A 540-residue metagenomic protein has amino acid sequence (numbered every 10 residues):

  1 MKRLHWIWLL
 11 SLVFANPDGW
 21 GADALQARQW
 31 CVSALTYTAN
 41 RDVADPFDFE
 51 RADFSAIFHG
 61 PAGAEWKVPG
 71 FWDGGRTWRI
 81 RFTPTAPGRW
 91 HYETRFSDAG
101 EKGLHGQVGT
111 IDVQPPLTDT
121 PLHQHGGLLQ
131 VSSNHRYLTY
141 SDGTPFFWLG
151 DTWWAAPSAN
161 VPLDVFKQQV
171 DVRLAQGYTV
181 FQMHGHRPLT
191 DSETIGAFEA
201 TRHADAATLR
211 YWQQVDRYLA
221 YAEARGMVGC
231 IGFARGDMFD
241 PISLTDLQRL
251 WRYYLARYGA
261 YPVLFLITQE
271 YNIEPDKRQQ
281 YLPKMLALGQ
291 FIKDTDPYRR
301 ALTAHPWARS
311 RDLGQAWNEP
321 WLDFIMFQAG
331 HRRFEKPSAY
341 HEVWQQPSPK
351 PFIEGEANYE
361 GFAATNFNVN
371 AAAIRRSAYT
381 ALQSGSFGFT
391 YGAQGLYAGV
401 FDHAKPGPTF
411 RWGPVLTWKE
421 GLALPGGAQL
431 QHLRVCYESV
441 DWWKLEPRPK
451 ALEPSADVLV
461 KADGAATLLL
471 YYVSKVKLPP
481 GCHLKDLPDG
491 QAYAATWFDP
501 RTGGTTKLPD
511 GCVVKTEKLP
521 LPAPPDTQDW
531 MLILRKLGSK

Functional and structural regions predicted by a protein language model:
H5-A15: Bacterial N-terminal signal peptides
W20-A62, V68-G70, T110-L117, G126 (+2 more regions): Non-catalytic, glycine-rich low-complexity segments
D23-A27, D42-F47, Y359-F362, A372-P509 (+1 more regions): Aromatic- and carboxylate-lined catalytic core of secreted/periplasmic carbohydrate-active enzymes
R28-C31, R76-W78, F82-G100, V476-P480 (+3 more regions): Short tyrosine-centred short linear motifs in exposed loops/low-complexity segments
D53, P116, L122-E335: Active-site mouth of glycoside hydrolases
A62-P69, T502-D510: Surface-exposed loop/edge segments in extracytoplasmic proteins
W66-S133: Extended acidic/polar, glycine-enriched regions that form or flank non-catalytic beta-rich accessory modules
E319-H403: Catalytic-core region of carbohydrate-active enzymes that cleave or remodel glycosidic bonds
